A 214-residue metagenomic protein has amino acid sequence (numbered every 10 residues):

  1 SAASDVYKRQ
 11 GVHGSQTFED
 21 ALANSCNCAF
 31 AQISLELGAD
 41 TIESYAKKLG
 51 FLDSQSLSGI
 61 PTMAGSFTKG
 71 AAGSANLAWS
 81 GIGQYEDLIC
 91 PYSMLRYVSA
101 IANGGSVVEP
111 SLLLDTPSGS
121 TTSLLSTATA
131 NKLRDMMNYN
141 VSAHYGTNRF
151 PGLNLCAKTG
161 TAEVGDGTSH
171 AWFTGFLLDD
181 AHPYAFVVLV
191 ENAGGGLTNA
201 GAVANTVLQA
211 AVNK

Functional and structural regions predicted by a protein language model:
S1-N192: Beta-lactam-recognizing serine transpeptidase/beta-lactamase-like catalytic domain environment
P91-R96, N199-T206: Short amphipathic alpha-helical face segments that pack within enzyme cores and frequently flank/anchor catalytic
S118-T121, G201-K214: Short, gly/Ser/Thr-rich active-site loops of penicillin-recognizing serine hydrolases
V190-A202: A short acidic/glycine-rich loop-to-helix N-cap element
